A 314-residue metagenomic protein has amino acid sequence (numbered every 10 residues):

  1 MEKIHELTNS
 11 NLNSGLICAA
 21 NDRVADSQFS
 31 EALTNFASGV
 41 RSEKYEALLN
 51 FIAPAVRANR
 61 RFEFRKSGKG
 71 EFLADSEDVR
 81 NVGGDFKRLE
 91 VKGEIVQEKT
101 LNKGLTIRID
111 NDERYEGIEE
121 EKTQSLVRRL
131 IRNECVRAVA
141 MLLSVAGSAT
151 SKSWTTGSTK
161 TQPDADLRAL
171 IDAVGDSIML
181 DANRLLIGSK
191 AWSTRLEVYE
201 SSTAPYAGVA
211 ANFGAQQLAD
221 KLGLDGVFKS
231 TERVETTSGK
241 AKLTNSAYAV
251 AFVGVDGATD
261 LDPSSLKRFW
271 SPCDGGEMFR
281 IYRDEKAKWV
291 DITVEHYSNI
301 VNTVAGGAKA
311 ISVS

Functional and structural regions predicted by a protein language model:
E2-A74, E90-L101, E116, T155 (+1 more regions): Sequence/fold signature of self-assembling virion shell proteins
G39, Y45, N59, G83-D85 (+5 more regions): Functionally constrained cores in energy, signaling, and assembly domains
S76-G84: Hydrophobic, aromatic-lined core segments that form the binding pocket/scaffold for planar heteroaromatic ligands
R80, K152, K160, R168 (+2 more regions): Surface-exposed charge patches in extracellular/virion surface proteins
G83, K92-E94, I171: Intrinsically disordered, low-complexity segments enriched in polar/charged residues with Gly/Pro, especially when
D85, K103-L105, W270: A generic structural signal for ordered alpha-helices
G104, R108-R184, S189-S202: Alpha-helical scaffold segments that mediate packing/assembly in large oligomeric complexes
